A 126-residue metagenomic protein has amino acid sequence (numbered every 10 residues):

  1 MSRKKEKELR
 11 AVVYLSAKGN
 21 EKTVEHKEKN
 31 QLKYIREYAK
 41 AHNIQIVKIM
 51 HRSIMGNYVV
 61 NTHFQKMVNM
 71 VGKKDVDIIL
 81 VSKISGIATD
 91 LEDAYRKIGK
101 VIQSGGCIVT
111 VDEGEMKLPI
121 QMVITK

Functional and structural regions predicted by a protein language model:
M1-K126: Short, structured surface patches at the beginning of a domain
